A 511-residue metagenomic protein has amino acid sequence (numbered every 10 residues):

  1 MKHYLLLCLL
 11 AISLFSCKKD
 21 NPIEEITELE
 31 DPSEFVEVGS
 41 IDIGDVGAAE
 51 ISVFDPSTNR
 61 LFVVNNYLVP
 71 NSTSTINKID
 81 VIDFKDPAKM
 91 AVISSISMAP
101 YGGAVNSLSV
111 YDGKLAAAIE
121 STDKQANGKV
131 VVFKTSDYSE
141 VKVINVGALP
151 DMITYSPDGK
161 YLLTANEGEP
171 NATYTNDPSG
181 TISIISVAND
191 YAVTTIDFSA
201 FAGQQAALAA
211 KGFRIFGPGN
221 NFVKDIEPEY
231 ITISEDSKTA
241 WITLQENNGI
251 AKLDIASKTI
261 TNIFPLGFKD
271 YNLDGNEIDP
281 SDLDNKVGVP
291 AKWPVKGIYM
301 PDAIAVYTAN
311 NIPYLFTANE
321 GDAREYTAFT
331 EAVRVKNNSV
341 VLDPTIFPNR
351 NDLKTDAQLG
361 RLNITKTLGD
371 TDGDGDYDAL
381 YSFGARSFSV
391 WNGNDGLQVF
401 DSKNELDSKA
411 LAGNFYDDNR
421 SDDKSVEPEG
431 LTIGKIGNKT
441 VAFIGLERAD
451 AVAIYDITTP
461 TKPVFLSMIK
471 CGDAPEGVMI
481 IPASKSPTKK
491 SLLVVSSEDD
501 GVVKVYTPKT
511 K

Functional and structural regions predicted by a protein language model:
M1-Y4, K18: Positively charged n-region of N-terminal signal peptides that target proteins for export
L6-L9: Sec-dependent N-terminal signal peptides
S13-S16: C-terminal motif of bacterial Sec signal peptides marking the signal peptidase cleavage site
D20-K511: Beta-sheet-rich non-transmembrane sensory/scaffold domains
